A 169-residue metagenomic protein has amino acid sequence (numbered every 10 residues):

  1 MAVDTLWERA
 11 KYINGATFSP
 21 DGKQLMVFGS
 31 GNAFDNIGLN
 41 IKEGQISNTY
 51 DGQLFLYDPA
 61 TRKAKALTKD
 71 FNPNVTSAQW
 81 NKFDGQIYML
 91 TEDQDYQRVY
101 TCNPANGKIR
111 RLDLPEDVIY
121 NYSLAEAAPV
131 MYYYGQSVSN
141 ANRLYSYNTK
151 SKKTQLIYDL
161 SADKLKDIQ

Functional and structural regions predicted by a protein language model:
M1, D58-R62, S77-W80, D84: Extended amphipathic secondary-structure runs
M1, G15, R110-Q169: Non-catalytic accessory segments flanking enzyme active sites
M1, L6-N14, V27-F55, A66-T76 (+4 more regions): A flexible loop/linker signature enriched in serine peptidases of the S9 family
F18, W80-K82, L124-E126: Residue-level recognition of a conserved intra-blade site in WD40 beta-propeller repeats
G22-M26, Q86-I87, P129-Y132: Hydrophobic beta-strand positions that form the internal "hydrophobic ladder" of WD40/Gbeta-like beta-propeller blades
D58-R62, N103-G107, N148-K152: Short loop/turn segments that connect beta-strands within beta-propeller blades
